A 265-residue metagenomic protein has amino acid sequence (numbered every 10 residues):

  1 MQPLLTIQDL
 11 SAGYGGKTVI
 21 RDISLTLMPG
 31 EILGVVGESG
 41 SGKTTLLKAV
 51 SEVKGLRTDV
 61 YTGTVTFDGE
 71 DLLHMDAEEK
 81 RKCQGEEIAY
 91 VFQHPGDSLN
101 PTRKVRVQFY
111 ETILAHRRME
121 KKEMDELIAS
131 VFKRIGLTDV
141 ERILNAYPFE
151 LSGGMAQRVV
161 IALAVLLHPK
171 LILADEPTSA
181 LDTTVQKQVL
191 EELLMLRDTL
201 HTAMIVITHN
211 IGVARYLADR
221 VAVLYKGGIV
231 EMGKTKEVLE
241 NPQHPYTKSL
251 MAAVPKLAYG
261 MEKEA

Functional and structural regions predicted by a protein language model:
V36-E38: The feature captures the beta-strand-to-loop junction immediately N-terminal to the Walker
D59-D71: Conserved ABC transporter NBD signature motif
A146-L151, M155: Conserved ABC ATPase signature
L166-K170: A short, proline-enriched helix->beta-strand linker immediately N-terminal to the Walker B motif in ABC-type P-loop
A214-Y216: A short, surface-exposed alpha-helical micro-motif characterized by mixed small hydrophobic and charged/polar residues
